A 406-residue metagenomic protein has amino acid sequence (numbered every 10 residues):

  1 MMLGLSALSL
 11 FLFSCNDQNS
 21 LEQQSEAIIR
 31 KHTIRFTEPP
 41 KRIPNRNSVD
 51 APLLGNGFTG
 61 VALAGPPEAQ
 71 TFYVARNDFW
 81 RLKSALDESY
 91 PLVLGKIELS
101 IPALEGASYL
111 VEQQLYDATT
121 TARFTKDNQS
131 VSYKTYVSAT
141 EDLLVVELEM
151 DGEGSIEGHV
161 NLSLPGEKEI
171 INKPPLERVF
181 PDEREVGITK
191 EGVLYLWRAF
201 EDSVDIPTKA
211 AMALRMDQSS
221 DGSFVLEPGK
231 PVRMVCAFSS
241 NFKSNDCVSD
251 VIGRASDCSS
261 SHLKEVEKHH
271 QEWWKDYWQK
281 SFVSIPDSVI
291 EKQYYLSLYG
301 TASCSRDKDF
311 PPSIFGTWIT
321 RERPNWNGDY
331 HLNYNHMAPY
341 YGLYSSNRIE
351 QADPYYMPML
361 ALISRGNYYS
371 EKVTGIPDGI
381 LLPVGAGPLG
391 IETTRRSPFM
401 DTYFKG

Functional and structural regions predicted by a protein language model:
M1-Q23: Bacterial Sec-dependent N-terminal signal peptides
G4-S6, L54, Y294, H336: Hydrophobic alpha-helical segments
C15-Y330, R348-Y355, M359-E371: Acidic/polar, glycine-enriched structural segments that form the non-catalytic walls/loops of the carbohydrate-binding
N333-Y344: Well-ordered alpha-helical segments within folded domains of soluble proteins
N347, P354-G406: Active-site lining segments of carbohydrate-active enzymes
